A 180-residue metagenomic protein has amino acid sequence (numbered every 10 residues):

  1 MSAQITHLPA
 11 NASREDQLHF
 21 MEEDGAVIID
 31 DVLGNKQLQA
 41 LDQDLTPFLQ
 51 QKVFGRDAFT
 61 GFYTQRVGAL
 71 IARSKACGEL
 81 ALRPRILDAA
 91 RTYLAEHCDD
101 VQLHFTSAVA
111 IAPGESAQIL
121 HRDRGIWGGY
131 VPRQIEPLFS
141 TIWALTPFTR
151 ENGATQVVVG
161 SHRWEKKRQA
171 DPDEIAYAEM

Functional and structural regions predicted by a protein language model:
S2-D24, D30-V131: Non-heme Fe(II)-dependent double-stranded beta-helix
I5, A26-I28, I119, S140-A144 (+1 more regions): Conserved hydrophobic/aromatic beta-strand scaffold that supports enzyme active sites
T106, F139, G153: Change "...and in nucleic-acid phosphodiester-cleaving endonucleases..." to "...and in nucleic-acid processing enzymes
A110, W143-A144, V157: Hydrophobic side chains in beta-strands
R122-G129, W143, W164, A170-E174: Active-site glycine-rich loop that binds ribose-phosphate moieties when present
G128-R150: Short, conserved beta-strand element in jelly-roll/cupin
F148-M180: Double-stranded beta-helix
